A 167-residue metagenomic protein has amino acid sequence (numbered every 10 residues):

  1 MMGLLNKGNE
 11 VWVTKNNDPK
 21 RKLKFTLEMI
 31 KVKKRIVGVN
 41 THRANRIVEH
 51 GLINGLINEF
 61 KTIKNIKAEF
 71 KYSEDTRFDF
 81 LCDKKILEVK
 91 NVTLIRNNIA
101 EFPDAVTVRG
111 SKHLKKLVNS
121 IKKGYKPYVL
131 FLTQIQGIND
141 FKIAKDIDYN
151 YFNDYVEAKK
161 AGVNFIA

Functional and structural regions predicted by a protein language model:
M1-W12, V118: Short nucleic-acid-contacting surface segments enriched for D/E, G, S/T with interspersed K/R
K15-K20: Short, charged beta-turn/beta-strand-edge "cap" motif at the junction between a beta-strand and an adjacent loop
K33-I66: Acidic-basic catalytic patches of nuclease active cores, encompassing PD-(D/E)XK and other metal-cofactor nuclease
F78-D104, L117: Conserved catalytic cores of phosphodiester-cleaving nucleases, focusing on short active-site segments
I86, V129-F131, A167: Structural beta-sheet core signal
A100-V106, K142-D146: Short glycine-enriched, charge-decorated loop/helix-capping segments at active-site entrances that position
K112-K122: Histidine-anchored nucleotide/phosphate-binding helix
I135-A167: Domain-level recognition of nuclease-like catalytic cores that cleave nucleotide substrates
